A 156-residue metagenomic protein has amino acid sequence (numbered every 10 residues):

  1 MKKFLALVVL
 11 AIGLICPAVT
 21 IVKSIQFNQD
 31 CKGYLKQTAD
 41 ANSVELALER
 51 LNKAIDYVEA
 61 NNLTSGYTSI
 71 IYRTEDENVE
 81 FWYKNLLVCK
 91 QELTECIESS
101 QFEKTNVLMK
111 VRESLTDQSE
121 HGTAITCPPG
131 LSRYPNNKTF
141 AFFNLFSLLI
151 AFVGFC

Functional and structural regions predicted by a protein language model:
M1-K32, T139-C156: Hydrophobic secretory-pathway targeting helix
Q26-F27, R112-S147: Short, aromatic-rich amphipathic segments at membrane interfaces that lie adjacent to a transmembrane helix or signal
K36-G122: Long, solvent-exposed extracytoplasmic domains/loops
